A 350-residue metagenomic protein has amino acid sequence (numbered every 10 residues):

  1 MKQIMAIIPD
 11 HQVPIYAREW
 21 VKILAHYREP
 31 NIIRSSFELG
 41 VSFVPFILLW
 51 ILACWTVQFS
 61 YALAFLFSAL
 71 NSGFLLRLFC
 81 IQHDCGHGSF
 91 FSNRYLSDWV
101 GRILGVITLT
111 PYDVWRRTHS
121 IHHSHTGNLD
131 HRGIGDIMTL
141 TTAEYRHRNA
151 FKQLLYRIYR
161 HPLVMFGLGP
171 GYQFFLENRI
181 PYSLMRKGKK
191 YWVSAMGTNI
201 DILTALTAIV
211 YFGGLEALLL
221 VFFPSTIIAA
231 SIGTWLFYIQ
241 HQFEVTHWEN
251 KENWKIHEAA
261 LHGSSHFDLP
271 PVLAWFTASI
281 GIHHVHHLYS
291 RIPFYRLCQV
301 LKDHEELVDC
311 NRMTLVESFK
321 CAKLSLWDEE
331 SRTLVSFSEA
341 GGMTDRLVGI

Functional and structural regions predicted by a protein language model:
M1-S72, D98, G105-F223, Y295-I350: Non-catalytic, topology-defining segments of multipass membrane proteins
I15, N93-Y95, A274-F276: Short helix-capping and inter-helix turn/linker motifs at the boundaries of alpha-helical repeat units
W55-F59, C85-N93, N178, Y182 (+2 more regions): Membrane-interface elements of multi-pass transporters and channels
L70-Q82, P111-W115, P162-E177, F222-E252 (+2 more regions): Transmembrane alpha-helical segments that form the membrane-embedded catalytic/substrate-channel core of multi-pass
L75-R94, W115-G127, L236, Q240-E244 (+2 more regions): Acidic (Asp/Glu-rich) catalytic motifs at the cytosolic membrane interface
I103-L104, F276: Short alpha-helical scaffolding segments that buttress acidic/His motifs in well-ordered protein cores
N199, K251, P271-A278: A glycine-rich, aromatic-flanked flexible loop/lid motif
K255-L273: Cytosolic juxtamembrane regulatory segments of multi-pass membrane proteins
